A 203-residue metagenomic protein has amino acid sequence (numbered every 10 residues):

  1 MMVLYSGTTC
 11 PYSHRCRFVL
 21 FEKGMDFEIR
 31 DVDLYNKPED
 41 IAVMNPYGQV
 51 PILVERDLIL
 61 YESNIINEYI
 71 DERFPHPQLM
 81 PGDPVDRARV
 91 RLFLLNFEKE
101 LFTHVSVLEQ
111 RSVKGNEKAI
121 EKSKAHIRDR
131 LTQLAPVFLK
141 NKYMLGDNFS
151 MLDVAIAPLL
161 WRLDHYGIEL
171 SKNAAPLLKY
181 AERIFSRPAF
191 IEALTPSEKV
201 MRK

Functional and structural regions predicted by a protein language model:
M1-R130, A135: GST-like domain detector, emphasizing the conserved glutathione-binding G-site in the N-terminal thioredoxin-like
G7, M151, S197: Short, solvent-exposed turn/loop segments enriched in Gly/Ser/Thr/Pro and often Arg
I29, D147, K172, A193-L194: A generic structural-conservation signal
L34-Y35, L177, E198: Conserved beta-strand edge residues that scaffold enzyme active sites
V43, P81, S186, T195-P196: Phosphate-coordinating loops and pocket residues in cytosolic domains that bind phosphorylated ligands
V85, F97-P188: GST-like fold's C-terminal all-alpha helical module
T195-K203: Terminal-tail/helix-coil boundary detector
